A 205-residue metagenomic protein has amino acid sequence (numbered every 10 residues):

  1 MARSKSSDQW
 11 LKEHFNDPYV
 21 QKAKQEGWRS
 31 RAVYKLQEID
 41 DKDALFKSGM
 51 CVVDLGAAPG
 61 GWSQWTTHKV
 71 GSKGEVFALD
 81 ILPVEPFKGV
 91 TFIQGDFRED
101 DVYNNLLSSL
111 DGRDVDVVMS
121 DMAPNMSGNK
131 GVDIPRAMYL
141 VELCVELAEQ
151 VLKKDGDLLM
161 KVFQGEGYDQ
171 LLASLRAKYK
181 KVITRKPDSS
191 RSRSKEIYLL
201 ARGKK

Functional and structural regions predicted by a protein language model:
M1-S48: Class I SAM-dependent methyltransferase Rossmann-like catalytic core, especially the SAM/SAH-binding loop
S48-A58: Conserved class I S-adenosyl-L-methionine
P59-S72: Conserved SAM-binding loop of SAM-dependent methyltransferases across substrates and taxa, primarily the Class I
T67, M138-K154: A short glycine-rich, Lys/Arg-flanked "PGG" loop and its adjoining helix->strand segment in the class I
S72-K73, V151-D157: Short glycine-dipeptide loop
L79-S127: S-adenosyl-L-methionine
M126-A137: Glycine/threonine-rich flexible loop motifs
G165-K205: Class I S-adenosyl-L-methionine
